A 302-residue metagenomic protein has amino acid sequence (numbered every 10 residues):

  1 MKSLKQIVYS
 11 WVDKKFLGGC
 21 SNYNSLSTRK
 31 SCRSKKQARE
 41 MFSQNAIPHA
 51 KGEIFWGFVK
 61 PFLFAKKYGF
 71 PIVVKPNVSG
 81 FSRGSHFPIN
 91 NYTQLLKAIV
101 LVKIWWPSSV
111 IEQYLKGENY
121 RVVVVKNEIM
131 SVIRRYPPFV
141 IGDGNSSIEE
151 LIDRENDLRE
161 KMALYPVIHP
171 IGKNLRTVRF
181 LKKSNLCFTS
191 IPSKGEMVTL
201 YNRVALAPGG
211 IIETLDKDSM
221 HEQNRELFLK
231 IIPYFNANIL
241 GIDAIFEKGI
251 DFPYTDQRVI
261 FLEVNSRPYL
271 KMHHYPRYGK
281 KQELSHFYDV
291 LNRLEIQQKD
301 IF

Functional and structural regions predicted by a protein language model:
M1-L17, S31-C32, G195-N202: Short, composition-biased local secondary-structure segments
L4-W11, G19, L206-S219, P233-A237 (+1 more regions): C-terminal active-site "lid" helix and adjoining low-complexity regulatory extension at the edge of ATP-using catalytic
W11-G172, H221-R225: Active-site nucleotide/adenylate-binding loops and adjacent lid/helix of ATP-dependent enzymes
K75, D243, E263: Acidic active-site catalytic centers that drive phospho-/nucleotidyl reactions and related ester hydrolyses
I99-W106, F228-F235, L291-E295: Hydrophobic, Leu/Ile/Phe/Ala-enriched alpha-helical segments that form helix-helix packing faces
I148-K183, K280-F302: Active-site "cap" helix and flanking loop/linker of ATP-utilizing ligase/carboxylase catalytic domains
L158-D251: A long amphipathic alpha-helix within ATP-dependent nucleotide-binding catalytic cores
